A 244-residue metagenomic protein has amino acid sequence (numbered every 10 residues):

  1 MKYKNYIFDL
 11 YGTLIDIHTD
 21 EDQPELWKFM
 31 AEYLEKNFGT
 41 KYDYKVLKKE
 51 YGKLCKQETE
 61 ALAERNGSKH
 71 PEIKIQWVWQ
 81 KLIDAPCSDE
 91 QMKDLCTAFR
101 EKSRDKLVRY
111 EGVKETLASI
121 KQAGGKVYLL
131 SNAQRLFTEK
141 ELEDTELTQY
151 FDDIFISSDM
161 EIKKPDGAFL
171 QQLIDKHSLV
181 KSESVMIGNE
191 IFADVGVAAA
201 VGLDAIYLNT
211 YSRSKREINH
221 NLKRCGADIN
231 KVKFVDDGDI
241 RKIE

Functional and structural regions predicted by a protein language model:
M1-Y6, D16-D20, K36-K45, E90-M92 (+3 more regions): Asp-based, Mg2+/Mn2+-dependent phosphohydrolase catalytic module
D9: Active-site residues of response regulator receiver
E21-L34: Basic, amphipathic juxtamembrane/active-site segments that coordinate anionic phosphate or diphosphate groups
Y42-A98: A metal-dependent, Asp-based hydrolase signature
A98-L107: Surface-exposed cleft-lining segments at the edges of enzyme active sites
